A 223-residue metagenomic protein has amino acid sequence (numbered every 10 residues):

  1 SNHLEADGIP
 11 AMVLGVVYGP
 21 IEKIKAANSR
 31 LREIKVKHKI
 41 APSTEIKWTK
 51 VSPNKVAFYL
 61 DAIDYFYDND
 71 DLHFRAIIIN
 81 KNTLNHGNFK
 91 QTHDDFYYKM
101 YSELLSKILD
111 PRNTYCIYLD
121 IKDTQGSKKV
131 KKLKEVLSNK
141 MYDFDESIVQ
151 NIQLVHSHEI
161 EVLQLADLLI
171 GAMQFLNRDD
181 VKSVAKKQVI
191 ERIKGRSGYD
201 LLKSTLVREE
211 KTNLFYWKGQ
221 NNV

Functional and structural regions predicted by a protein language model:
S1-V223: Phosphate-ester processing/binding pockets and catalytic centers
